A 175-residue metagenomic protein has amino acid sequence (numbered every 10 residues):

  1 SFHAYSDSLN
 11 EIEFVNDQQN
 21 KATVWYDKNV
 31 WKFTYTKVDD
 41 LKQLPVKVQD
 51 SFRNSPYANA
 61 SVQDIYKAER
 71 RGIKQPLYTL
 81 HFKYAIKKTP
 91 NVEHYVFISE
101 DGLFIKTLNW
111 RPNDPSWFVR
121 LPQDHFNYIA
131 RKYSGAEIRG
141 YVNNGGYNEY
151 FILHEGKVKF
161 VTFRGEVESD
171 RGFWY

Functional and structural regions predicted by a protein language model:
S1, D39-I65, P115-R139: Short, non-transmembrane alpha-helical segments in secretory-pathway proteins
S1-T23, I65-V96, E137-F163: Exposed beta-strand-loop-beta-strand "reactive/processing" segments of non-cytosolic proteins
I12, K106-V119: General marker for long, soluble alpha-helical cores
Q18-V46, D50: Mid-chain, structured segments of secreted extracytoplasmic proteins
N20-F33, P90-L108, V158-W174: A short, surface-exposed beta-strand/turn
D101, T107-N109, D124-N127, R131-V142 (+1 more regions): Non-cytosolic coordination micro-motifs
